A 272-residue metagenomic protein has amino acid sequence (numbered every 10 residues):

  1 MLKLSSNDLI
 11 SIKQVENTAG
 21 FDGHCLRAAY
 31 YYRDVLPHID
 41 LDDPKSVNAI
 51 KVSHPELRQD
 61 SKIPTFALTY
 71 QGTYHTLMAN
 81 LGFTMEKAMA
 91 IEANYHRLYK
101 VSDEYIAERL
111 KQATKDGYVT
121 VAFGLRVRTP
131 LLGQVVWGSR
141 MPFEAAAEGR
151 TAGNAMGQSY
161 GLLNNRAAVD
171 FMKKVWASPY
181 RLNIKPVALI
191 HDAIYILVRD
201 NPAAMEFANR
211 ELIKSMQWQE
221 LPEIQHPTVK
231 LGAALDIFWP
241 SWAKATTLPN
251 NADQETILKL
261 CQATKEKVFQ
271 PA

Functional and structural regions predicted by a protein language model:
M1-A272: Conserved catalytic core of nucleotide polymerization and phosphodiester-bond processing enzymes
